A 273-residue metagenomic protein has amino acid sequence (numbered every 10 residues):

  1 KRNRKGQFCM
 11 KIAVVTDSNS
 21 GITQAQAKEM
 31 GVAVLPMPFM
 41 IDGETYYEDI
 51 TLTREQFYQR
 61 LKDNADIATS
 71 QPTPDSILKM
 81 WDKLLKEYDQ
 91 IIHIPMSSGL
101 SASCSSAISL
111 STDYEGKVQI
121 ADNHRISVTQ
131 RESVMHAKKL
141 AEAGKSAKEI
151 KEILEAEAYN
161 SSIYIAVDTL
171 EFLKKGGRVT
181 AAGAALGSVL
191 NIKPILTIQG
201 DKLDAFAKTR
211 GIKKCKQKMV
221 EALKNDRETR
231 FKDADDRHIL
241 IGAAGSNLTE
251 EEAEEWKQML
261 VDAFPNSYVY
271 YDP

Functional and structural regions predicted by a protein language model:
K1-C9: Short, Lys/Arg-enriched N-terminal segments with co-localized hydrophobic residues within the first ~10-30 amino acids
F8-M10, E87, D235-R237: Residue-level preference for short coil/turn positions at secondary-structure junctions
M10-V14, D82-L85: Long, low-complexity, intrinsically disordered polar/charged segments
A13-Q71, S76: N-terminal glycine-rich anion-binding loop in soluble enzyme alpha/beta folds
N19-A33, P38, Q90, G99-Q119 (+2 more regions): Mixed-charge interfacial surface used for oligomerization/domain docking and macromolecular partner engagement
D63-S106, K151, A158: Glycine-rich phosphate- or other oxyanion-binding loops that anchor nucleotides, phosphorylated ligands
